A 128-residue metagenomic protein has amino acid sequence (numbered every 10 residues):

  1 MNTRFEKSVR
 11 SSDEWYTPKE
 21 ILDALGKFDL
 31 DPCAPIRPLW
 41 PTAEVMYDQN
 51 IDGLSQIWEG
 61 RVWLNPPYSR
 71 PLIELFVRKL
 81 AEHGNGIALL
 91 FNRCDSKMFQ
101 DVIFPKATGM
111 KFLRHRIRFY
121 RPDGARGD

Functional and structural regions predicted by a protein language model:
M1-D128: Class I S-adenosyl-L-methionine-dependent methyltransferase catalytic core
